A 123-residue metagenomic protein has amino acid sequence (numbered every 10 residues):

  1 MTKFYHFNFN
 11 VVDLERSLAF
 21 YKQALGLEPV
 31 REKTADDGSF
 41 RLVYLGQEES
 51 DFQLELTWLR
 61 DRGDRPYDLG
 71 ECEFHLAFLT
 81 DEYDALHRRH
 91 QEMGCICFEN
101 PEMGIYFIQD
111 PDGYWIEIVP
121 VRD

Functional and structural regions predicted by a protein language model:
M1-L18, E73-L76, R122-D123: N-terminal beta-strand motif that seeds the catalytic metal site of vicinal oxygen chelate
K3, R41, S50-F52, C72-F74 (+1 more regions): Residues that flank catalytic or metal-binding motifs in active/ligand-binding sites
N8-D51: Core segments of cupin and vicinal oxygen chelate
V30-K33, D84-D123: Vicinal oxygen chelate
E49-F52, D61-G63, Y83-D84: Short, charged/polar surface micro-motifs in flexible loops or helix N-caps
E49-L54, G113-I116: Short, charged/polar, Gly/Pro-enriched secondary-structure boundary elements
L69-C72, L76-L79, Y83-D84: Mid-chain, well-packed structural core segment of small domains
